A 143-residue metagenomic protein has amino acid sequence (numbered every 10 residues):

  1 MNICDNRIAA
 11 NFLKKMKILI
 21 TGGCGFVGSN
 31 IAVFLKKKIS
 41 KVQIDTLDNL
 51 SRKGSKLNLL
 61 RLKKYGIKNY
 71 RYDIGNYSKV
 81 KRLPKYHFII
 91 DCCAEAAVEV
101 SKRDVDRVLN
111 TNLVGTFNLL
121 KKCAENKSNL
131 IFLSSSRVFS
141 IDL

Functional and structural regions predicted by a protein language model:
M1-L143: N-terminal Rossmann-like NAD(P)+-binding domain of SDR-like oxidoreductases, especially those catalyzing
